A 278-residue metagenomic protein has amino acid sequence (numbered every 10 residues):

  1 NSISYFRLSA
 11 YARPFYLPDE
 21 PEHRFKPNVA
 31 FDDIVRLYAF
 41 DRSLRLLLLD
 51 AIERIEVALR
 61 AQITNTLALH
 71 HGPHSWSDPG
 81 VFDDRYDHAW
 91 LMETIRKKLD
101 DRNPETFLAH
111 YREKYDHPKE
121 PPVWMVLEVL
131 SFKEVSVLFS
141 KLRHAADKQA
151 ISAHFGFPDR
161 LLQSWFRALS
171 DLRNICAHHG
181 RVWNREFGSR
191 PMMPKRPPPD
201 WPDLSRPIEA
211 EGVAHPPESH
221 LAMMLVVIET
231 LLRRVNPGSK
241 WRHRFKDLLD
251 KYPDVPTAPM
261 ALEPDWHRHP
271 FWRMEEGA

Functional and structural regions predicted by a protein language model:
N1-A278: Long, contiguous internal "core" modules enriched in hydrophobic/ aromatic residues
